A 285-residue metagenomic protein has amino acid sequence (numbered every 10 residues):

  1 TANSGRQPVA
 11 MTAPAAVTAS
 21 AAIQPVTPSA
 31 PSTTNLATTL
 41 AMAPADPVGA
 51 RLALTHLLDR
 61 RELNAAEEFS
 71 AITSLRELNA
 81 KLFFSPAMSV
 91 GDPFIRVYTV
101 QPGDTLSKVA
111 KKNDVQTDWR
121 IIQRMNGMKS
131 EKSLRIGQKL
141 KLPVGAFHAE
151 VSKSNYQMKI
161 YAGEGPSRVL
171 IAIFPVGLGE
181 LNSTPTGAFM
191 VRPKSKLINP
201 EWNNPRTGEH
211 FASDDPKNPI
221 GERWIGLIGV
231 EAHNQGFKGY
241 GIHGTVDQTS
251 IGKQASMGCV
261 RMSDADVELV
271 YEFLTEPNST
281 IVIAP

Functional and structural regions predicted by a protein language model:
T1-T34: Compositionally biased, proline/threonine/alanine/serine-rich low-complexity intrinsically disordered stretches
Q24-V48, F84-D114: Primarily a LysM-type cell-wall glycan-binding module
P47, A53-L57, P175-G177: Inward-facing hydrophobic residues that define packing positions of alpha-helical scaffold repeats
D59-S89, D118-S152, I283: Extracellular LysM carbohydrate-binding repeats and other cell-envelope/extracellular binding modules
V100, D104-M125, G137, M158: Short alpha-helical segments in extracytoplasmic peptidoglycan/chitin-binding modules and envelope-associated proteins
G103, G137-L140, E276-S279: Loop/turn positions that initiate beta-strands
R120, G127-K129, R135-G187, R192: Cell wall/extracellular polymer interaction/catalysis modules
R206-P285: Exported/periplasmic cell-wall-interacting domains
